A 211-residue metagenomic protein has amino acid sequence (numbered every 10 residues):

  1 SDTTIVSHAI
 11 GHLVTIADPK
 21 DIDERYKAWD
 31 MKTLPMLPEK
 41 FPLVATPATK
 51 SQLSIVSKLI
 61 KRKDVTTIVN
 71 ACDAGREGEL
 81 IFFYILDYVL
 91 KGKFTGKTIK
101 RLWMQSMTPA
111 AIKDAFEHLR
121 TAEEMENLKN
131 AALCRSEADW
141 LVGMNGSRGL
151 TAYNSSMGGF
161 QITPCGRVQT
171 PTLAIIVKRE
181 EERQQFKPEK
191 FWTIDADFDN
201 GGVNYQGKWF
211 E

Functional and structural regions predicted by a protein language model:
S1-E211: Toprim catalytic domain recognition across nucleic-acid enzymes
